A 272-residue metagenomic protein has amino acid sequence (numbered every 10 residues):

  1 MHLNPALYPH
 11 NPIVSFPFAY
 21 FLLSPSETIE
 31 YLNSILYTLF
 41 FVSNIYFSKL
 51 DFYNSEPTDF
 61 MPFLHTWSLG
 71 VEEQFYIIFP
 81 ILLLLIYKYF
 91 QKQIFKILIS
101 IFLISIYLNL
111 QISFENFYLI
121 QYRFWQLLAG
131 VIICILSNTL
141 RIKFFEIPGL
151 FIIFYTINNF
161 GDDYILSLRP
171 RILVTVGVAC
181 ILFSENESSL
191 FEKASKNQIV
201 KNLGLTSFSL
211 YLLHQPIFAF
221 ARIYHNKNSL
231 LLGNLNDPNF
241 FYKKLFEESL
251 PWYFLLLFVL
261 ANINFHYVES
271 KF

Functional and structural regions predicted by a protein language model:
M1-F272: Membrane-interface helix/loop caps of multi-pass membrane proteins
